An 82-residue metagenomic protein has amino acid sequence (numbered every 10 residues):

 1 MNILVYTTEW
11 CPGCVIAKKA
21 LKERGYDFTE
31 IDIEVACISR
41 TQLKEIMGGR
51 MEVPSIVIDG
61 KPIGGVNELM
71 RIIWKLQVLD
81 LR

Functional and structural regions predicted by a protein language model:
M1-D27: Local sequence-structure signature of Cys/Sec-based thiol-disulfide redox active-site neighborhoods
P12, I38, G64: Short alpha-helical
I33-R50: Thioredoxin-like thiol-disulfide oxidoreductase module
M47-V57, V66-N67: Structural micro-motif
I58-R82: Non-catalytic, surface beta->alpha helical segment in thiol-disulfide oxidoreductase systems
